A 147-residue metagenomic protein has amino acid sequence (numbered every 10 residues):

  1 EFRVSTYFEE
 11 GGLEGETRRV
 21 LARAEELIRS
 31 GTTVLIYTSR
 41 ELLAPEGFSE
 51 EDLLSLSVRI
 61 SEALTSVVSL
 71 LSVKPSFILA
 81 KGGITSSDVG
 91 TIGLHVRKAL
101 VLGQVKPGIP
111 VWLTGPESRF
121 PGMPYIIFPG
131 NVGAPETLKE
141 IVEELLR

Functional and structural regions predicted by a protein language model:
E1-R147: Active-site catalytic microenvironments in core metabolic enzymes, especially phosphate/sugar-handling
